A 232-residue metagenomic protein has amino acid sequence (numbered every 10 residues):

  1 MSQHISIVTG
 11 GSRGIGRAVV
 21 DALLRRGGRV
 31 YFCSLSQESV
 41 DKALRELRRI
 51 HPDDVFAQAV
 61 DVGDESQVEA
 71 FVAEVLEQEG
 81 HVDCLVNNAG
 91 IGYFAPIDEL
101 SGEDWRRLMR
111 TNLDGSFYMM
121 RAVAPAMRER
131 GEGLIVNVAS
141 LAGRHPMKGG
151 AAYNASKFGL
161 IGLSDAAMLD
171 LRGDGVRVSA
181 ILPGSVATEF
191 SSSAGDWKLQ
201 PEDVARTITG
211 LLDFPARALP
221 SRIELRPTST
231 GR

Functional and structural regions predicted by a protein language model:
S12-R13: Conserved glycine-rich cofactor-binding loop
R26-A43: Conserved glycine-rich Rossmann-like NAD(P)H-binding loop of the short-chain dehydrogenase/reductase
Q37-E38, A59-F71, G102: The beta1-alpha1 cofactor-binding region of Rossmann-like NAD(H)/NADP(H)-dependent oxidoreductases
P96-I97, D104-R106: Substrate-binding pocket helix/loop in short-chain dehydrogenase/reductase
M120, S156: Active-site helix of classical SDR
S140: Residue(s) in the substrate-gating loop at a strand-loop-helix junction that position the organic substrate next
G173-V176, A180-I181, G195-R232: C-terminal helical subdomain
